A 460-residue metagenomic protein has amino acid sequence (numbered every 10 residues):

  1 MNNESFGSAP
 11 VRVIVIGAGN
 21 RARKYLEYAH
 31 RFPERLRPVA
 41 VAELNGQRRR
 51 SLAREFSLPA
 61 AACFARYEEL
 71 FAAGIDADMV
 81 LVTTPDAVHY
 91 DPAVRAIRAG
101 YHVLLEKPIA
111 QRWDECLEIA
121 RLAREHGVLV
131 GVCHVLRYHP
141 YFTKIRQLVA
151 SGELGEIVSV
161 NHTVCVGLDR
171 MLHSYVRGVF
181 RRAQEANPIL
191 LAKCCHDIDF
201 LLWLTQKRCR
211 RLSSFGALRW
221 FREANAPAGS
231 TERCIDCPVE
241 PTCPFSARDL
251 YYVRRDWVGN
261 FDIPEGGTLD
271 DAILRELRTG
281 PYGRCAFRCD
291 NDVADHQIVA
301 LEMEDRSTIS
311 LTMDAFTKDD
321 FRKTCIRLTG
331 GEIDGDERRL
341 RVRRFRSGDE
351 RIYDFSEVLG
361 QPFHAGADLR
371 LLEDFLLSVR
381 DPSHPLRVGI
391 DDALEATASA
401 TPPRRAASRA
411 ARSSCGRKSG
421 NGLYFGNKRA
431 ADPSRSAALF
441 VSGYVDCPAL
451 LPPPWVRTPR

Functional and structural regions predicted by a protein language model:
M1-L58: N-terminal Rossmann-like dinucleotide-binding module
G19, L58-L122: Beta-loop-alpha module in the N-terminal Rossmann-like domain of NAD(P)-dependent dehydrogenases, especially those
F56, V293-G426: C-terminal helical cap and adjacent loop that interface with cofactors, partners, or active-site loops
V82, L105, V130-V132, N161 (+1 more regions): Hydrophobic residues in well-ordered beta-strands that form the structural core
E118-V135, G155-S159: Rossmann-fold dehydrogenase core element
L136-G283, A410: Predominantly a Rossmann-like dinucleotide-binding segment in NAD(P)-dependent oxidoreductases
N427-Y444, P448-A449, P454: Positively charged N-terminal leader segments that act as targeting/secretion signals
